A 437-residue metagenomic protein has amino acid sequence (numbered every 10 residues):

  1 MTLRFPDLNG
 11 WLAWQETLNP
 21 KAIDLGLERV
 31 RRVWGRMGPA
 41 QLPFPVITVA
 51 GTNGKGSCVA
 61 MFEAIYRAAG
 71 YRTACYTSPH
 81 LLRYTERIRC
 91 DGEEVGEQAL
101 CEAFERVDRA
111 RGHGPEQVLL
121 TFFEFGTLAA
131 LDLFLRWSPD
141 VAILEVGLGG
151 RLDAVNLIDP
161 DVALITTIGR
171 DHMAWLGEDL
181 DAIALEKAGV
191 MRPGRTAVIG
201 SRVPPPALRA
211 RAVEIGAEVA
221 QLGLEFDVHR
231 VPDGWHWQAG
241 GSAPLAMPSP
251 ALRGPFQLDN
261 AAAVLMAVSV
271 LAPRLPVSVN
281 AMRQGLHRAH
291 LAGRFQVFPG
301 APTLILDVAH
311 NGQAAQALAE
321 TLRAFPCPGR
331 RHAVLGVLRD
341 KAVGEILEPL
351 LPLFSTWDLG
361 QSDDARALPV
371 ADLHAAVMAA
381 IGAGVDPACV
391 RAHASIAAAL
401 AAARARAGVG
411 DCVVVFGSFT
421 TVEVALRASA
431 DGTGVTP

Functional and structural regions predicted by a protein language model:
M1-N53, S57-R72, L81-R83, T196-V198 (+1 more regions): N-terminal leader/targeting and accessory segments in enzymes
D7, K21-I23, L27, R31-G35 (+3 more regions): ATP-dependent carboxylate-amine ligase catalytic core
P45, V141-V146, D153-L164, I168-R170 (+2 more regions): Nucleotide phosphate-binding/pyrophosphate-handling subdomain across enzymes that bind or process nucleotide phosphates
F62, R151-D161, L426-S429: Short Gly/Thr/Asp-enriched flexible loops that form oxyanion-binding sites at enzyme active sites
Y76, V198-S201, V213-R230, A251-G254 (+6 more regions): Beta-strand->loop->alpha-helix junctions that form or flank phosphate-binding loops in nucleotide-handling enzymes
G114, V118, D140-E145, P160-P248 (+1 more regions): Acidic, Mg2+-coordinating active-site environments of NTP-dependent enzymes
V198, R202-A220, V231-G234, T303-L306 (+1 more regions): C-terminal helical cap/extension that packs against the catalytic core of soluble nucleotide-cofactor enzymes
S418: Active-site-proximal loop/hinge segments that shape catalytic or ion-binding/gating pockets
